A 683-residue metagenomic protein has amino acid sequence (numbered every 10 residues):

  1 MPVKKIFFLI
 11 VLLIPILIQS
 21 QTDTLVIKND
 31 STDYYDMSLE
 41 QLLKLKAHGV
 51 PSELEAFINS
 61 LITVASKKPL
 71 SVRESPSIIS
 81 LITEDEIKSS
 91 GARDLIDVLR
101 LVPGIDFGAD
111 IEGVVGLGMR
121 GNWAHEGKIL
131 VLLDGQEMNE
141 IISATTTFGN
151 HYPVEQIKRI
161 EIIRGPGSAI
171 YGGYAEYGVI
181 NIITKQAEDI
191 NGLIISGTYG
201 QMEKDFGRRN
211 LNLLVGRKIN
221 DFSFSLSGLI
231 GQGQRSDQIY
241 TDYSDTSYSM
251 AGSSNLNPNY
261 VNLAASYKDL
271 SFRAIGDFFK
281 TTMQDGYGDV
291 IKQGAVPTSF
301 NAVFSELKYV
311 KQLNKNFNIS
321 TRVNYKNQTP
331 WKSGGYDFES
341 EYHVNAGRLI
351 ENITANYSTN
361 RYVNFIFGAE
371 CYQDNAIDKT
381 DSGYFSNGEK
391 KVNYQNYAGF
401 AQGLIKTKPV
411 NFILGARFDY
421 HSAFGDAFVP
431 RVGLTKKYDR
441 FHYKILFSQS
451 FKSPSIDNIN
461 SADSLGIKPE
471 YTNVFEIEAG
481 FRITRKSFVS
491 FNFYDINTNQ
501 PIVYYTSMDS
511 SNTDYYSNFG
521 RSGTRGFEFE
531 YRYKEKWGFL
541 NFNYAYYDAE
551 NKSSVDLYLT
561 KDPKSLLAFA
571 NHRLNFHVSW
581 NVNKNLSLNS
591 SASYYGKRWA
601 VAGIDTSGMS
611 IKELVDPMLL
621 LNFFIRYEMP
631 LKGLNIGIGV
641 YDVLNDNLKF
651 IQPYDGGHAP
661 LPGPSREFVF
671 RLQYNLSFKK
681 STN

Functional and structural regions predicted by a protein language model:
T22-E86, R482: Short, acidic, small-residue-rich periplasmic hinge/interaction motif at the N-terminus of Gram-negative outer-membrane
H48-S71, I79, I96-Q136: Extracytoplasmic beta-strand/coil segments of soluble accessory domains associated with Gram-negative outer-membrane
I129, S196, I291-Q312, K391-Y394 (+6 more regions): Outer-membrane beta-barrel signature, preferentially recognizing the C-terminal barrel domain of Gram-negative
Q136-R164: Short acidic/polar hinge/loop motifs at secondary-structure boundaries that mediate gating or recognition
D189, I194-K204, N210-V296, Q500: Periplasmic-side early beta-strands and strand-to-turn transitions of outer-membrane beta-barrels
S196, K406-N411, D495-N497, N518-G603 (+1 more regions): Gram-negative outer-membrane beta-barrel transporters
G216-K218, L229, S254, N259-V261 (+4 more regions): Conserved C-terminal beta-signal and adjacent last beta-strands/turns of outer-membrane beta-barrel proteins
T329, N375-T380, S422-E476, F481 (+6 more regions): Surface-exposed extracellular loop regions of Gram-negative outer-membrane beta-barrel proteins, predominantly
